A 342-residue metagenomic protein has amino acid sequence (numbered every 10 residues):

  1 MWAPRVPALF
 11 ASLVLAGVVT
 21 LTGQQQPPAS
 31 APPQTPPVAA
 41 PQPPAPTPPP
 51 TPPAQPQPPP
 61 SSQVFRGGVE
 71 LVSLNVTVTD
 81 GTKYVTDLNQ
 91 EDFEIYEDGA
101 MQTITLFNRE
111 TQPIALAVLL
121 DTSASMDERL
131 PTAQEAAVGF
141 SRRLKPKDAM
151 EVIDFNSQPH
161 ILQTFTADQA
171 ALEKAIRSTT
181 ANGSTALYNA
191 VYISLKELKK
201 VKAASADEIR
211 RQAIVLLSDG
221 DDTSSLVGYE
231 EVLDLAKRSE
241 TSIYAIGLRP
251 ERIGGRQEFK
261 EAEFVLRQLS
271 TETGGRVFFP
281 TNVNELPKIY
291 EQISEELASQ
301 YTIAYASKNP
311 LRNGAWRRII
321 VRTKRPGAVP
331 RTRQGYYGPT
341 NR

Functional and structural regions predicted by a protein language model:
M1-R5: N-terminal secretory signal peptides that target proteins for export/translocation
P7-A8, V78: N-terminal leader/targeting segments
A8-T20: Bacterial N-terminal signal peptides
G23-R342: Scaffold/interface architecture of coatomer-like assemblies
